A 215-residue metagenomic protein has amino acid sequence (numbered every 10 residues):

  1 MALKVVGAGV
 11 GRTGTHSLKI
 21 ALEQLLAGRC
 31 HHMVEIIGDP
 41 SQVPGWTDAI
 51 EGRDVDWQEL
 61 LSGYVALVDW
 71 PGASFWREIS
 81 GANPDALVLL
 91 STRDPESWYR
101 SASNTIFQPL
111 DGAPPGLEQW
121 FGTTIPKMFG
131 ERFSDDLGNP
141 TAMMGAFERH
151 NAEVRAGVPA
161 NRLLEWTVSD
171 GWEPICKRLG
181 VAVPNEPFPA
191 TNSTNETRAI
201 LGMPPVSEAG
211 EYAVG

Functional and structural regions predicted by a protein language model:
V5-T13, S17-R155, A160-E165, S169 (+2 more regions): Anion-recognition interface
W172: Metal-dependent active-site segment of extracytoplasmic phospho-/sulfohydrolases and closely related
I175: Conserved, mostly hydrophobic/aromatic
